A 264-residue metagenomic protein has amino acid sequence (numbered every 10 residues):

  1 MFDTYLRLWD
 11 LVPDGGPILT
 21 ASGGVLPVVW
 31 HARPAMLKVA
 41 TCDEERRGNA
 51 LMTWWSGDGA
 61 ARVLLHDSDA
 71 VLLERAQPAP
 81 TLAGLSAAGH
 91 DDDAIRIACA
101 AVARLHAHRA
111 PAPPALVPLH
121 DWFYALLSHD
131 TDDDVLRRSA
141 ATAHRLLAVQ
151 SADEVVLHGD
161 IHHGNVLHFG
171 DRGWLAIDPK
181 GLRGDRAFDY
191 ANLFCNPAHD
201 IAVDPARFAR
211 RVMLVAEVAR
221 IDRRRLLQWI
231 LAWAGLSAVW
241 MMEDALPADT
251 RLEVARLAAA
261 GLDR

Functional and structural regions predicted by a protein language model:
M1-D14, E45-G48, D134-R138, R145 (+3 more regions): Regulatory N- and C-terminal appendages and interdomain linkers associated with kinase/kinase-like NTP transferase
M1-R62, F169-D171, A258-R264: Conserved NTP-binding catalytic cores of kinases and kinase-like/nucleotidyltransferase enzymes across multiple kinase
F2-T4, A110-G159, F169, E217: An alpha-helical support segment within catalytic cores of ATP-dependent transferases
I18, G23-V29, M36, V63 (+1 more regions): Active-site acidic catalytic loop and adjacent metal/ATP-binding pocket of ATP-dependent phosphoryl transfer enzymes
T20-A21, H66-S68, L231: Short Gly/Ser/Thr- and Asp/Glu-enriched loop/turn motifs at secondary-structure junctions
R33-L72, P80-L105: A conserved alpha-helical element in kinase catalytic cores
C42, L72-D91, R104-P111, D121-T131 (+1 more regions): A glycine-centered beta->alpha junction motif in the catalytic cores of kinase/phosphotransferase enzymes
F169-Q228, D249-R256, L262: Active-site Asp-x-Gly
